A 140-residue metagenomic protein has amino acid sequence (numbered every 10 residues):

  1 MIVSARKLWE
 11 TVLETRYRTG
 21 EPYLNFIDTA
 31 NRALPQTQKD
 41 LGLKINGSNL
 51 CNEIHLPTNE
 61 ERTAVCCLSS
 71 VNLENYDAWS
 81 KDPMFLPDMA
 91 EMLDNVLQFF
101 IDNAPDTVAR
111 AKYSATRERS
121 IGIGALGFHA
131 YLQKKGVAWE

Functional and structural regions predicted by a protein language model:
M1-T19, I27: Polar, glycine-rich mid-to-C-terminal structural blocks that act as macromolecule-binding/assembly scaffolds
R16-S120, A125-K135: Function-dense linear segments that define catalytic or interfacial modules in macromolecule-processing proteins
V137-E140: Short, intrinsically disordered, charge-balanced linker/junction segments flanking boundaries in proteins
